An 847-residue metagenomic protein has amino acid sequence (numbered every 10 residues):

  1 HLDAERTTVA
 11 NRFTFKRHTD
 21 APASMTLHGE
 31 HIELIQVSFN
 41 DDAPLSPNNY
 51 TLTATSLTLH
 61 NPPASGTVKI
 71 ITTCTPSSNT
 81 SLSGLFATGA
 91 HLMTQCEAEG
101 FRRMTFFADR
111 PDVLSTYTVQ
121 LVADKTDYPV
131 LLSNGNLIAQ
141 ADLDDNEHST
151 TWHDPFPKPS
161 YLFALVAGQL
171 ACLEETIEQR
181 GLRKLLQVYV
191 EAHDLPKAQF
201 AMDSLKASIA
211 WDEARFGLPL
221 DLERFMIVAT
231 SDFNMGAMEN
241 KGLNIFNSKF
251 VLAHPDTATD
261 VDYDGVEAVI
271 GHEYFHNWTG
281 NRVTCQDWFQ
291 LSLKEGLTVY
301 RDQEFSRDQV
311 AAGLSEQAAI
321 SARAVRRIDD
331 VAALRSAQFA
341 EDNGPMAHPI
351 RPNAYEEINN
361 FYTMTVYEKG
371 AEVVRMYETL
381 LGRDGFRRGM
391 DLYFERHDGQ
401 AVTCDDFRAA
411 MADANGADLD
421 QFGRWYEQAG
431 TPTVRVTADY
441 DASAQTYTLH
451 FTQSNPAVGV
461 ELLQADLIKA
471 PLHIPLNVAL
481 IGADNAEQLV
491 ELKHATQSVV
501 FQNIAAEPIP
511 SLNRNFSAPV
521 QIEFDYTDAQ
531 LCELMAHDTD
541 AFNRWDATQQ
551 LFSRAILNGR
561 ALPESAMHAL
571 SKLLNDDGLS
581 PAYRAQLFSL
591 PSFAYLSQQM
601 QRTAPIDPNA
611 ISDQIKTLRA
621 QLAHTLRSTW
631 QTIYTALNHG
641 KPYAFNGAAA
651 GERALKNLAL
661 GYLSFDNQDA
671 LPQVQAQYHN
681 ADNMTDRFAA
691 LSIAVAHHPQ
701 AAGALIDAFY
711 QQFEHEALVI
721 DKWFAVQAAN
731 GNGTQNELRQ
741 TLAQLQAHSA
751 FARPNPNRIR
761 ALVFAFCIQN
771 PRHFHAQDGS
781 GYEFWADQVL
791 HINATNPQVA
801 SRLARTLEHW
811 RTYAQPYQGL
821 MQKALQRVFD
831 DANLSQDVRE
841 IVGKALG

Functional and structural regions predicted by a protein language model:
H1-T8, I35, F39-D42, F86-Q95 (+4 more regions): N-terminal, polar/Ser/Thr-rich
A10-I32, F106-D109, S115-D124, D405 (+2 more regions): Surface-exposed beta-strand/loop patches in extracellular or lumenal glycoproteins
H18-D20, S24, G29-T88, D109 (+3 more regions): A surface-exposed beta-strand-loop module
E33-N40, D418-Q421, A429-N513, Q599-M600 (+3 more regions): Beta-strand-rich binding/interaction modules
L34, W152, G181-A444, T448-L449: Hydrophobic alpha-helical and helix-loop surface patches within well-folded domains that function as non-catalytic
N61-L85, H153, L463-C532, A536-D540: Extended acidic/polar, glycine-enriched regions that form or flank non-catalytic beta-rich accessory modules
I71-T176, D540-R544: Extended, low-hydrophobicity, Ser/Thr/Pro/Gly-biased non-transmembrane segments
S336, T363, Q502-G847: Long, ordered, helix-rich scaffold segments
